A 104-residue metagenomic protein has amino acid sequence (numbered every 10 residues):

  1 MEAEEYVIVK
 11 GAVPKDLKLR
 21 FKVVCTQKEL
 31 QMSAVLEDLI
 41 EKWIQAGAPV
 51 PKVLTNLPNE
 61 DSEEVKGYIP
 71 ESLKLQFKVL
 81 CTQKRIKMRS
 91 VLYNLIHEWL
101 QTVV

Functional and structural regions predicted by a protein language model:
M1-V13, P49-I69, T82: Short Lys/Arg-rich basic patches
E2-E5, E29, E37, E41 (+3 more regions): Glutamate identity and glutamate-enriched acidic tracts
I8-L19, T26-K28, W43-I44, E63-E64 (+2 more regions): Non-transmembrane, interaction-prone segments in cytosolic or luminal domains
P14-A34, E71-S90, N94: Surface-exposed, Lys/Arg-rich phosphate-binding patches that contact polyanionic backbones
L30-K52, I86-V104: Short, basic amphipathic alpha-helical segments that act as recognition/interaction helices in nucleic-acid-binding
